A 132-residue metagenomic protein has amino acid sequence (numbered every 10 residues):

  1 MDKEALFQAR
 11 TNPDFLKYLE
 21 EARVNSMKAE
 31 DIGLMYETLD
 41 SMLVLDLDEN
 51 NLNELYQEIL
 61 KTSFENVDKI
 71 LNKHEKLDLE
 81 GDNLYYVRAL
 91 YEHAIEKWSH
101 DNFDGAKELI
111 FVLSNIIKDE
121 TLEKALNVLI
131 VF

Functional and structural regions predicted by a protein language model:
M1-K73, N83, H93, S99-H100 (+2 more regions): N-terminal alpha-helical interaction modules that lie
G33-L34, A89, L122-L126: The tetratricopeptide repeat
L79-E80: Repeat-based scaffolding regions
Y86: Basic, Lys/Arg- and aromatic-enriched nucleic-acid-binding interface segment
G105-A106, E120-T121: Short, structured loop/turn "capping" segments at alpha-beta junctions
